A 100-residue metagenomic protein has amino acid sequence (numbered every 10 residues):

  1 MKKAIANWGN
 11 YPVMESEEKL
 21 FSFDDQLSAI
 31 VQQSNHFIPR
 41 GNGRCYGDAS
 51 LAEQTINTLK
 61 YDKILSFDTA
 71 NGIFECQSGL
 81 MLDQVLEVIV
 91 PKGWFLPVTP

Functional and structural regions predicted by a protein language model:
K3-A6: N-terminal regions that are enriched for targeting/export leaders and immediately downstream pro/stem segments
G9-P100: Glycine-rich N-terminal segment of FAD-binding domains in flavoprotein oxidoreductases, spanning the beta-loop-helix
